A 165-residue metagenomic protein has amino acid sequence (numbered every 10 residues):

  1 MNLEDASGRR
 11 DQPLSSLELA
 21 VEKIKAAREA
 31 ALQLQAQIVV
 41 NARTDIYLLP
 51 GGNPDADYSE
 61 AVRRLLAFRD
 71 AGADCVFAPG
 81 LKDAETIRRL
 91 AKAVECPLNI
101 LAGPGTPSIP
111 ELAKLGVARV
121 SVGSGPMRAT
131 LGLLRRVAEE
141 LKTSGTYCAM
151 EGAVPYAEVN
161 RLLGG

Functional and structural regions predicted by a protein language model:
M1-V122, A129-R136: Alpha/beta enzyme core
S124-G165: Extended, intrinsically disordered, low-complexity segments
